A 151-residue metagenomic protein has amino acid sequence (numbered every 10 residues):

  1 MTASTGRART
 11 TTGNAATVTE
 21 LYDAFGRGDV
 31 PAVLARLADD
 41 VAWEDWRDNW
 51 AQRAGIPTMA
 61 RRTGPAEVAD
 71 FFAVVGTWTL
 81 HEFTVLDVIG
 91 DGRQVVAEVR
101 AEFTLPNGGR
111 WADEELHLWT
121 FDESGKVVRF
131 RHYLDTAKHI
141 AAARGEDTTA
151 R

Functional and structural regions predicted by a protein language model:
M1-R151: C-terminal and inter-domain tail/linker signature
